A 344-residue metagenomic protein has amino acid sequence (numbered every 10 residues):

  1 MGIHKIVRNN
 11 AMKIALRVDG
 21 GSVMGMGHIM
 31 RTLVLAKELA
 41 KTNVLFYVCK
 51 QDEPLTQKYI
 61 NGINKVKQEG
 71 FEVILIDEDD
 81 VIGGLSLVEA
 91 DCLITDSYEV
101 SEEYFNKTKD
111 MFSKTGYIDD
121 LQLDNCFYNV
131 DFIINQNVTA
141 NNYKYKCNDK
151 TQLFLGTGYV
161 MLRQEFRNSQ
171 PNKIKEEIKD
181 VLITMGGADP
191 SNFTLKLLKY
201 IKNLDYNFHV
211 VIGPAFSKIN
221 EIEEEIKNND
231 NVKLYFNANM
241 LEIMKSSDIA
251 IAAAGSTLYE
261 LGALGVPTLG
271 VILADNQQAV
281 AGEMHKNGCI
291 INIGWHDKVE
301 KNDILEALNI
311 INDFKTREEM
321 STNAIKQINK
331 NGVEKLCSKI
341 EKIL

Functional and structural regions predicted by a protein language model:
R17-M26, R31-E38, C49-D149, L153: Active-site and donor-binding regions of nucleotide-sugar-utilizing enzymes
V130-P190, N220: A nucleotide-sugar donor-handling region in carbohydrate enzymes
E176-S246: Donor-nucleotide binding loops and adjacent catalytic segments primarily of GT-B fold Leloir glycosyltransferases
K245-S256: Acidic donor-binding loop of glycosyltransferase active sites
A250-A252, P267-N276: Short hydrophobic beta-strand element within catalytic cores of glycosyltransferases and related nucleotide-activated
N292, V299-T316: C-terminal "capping" alpha-helix adjacent to the active site of nucleotide-linked donor transferases in cell-envelope
T316-K330: A short, well-ordered alpha-helix in the C-terminal region of glycosyltransferases
N329-L344: C-terminal alpha-helical cap of glycosyltransferases
